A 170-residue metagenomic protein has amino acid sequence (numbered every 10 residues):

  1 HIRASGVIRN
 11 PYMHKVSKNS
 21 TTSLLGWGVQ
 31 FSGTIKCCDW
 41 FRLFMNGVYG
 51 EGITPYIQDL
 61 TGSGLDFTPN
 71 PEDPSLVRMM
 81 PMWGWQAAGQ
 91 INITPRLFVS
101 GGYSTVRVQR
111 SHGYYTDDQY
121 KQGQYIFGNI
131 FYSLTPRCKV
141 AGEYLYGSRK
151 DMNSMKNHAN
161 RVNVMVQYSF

Functional and structural regions predicted by a protein language model:
H1-Y114, Y120: Detector for outer-membrane/organellar transmembrane beta-barrel domains, recognizing the amphipathic beta-strand
G28, G84, Y125, A159-N163: Short hydrophobic/aromatic beta-strand or adjacent loop that forms the aromatic wall/cage of a ligand/substrate-binding
Q30-T34, A88, N129, E143 (+1 more regions): Outer-membrane beta-barrel architecture
Y120, D151-K156: Solvent-exposed loop/turn segments connecting transmembrane beta-strands in outer-membrane beta-barrel proteins
I126-E143: C-terminal closing repeat unit and adjoining cap/tail of repeat-based domains
Y132-L134, N157-F170: Outer-membrane beta-barrel "beta-signal"
L145-K150: A short, acidic, flexible beta-alpha connecting loop/helix-capping segment that sits on the rim of active
